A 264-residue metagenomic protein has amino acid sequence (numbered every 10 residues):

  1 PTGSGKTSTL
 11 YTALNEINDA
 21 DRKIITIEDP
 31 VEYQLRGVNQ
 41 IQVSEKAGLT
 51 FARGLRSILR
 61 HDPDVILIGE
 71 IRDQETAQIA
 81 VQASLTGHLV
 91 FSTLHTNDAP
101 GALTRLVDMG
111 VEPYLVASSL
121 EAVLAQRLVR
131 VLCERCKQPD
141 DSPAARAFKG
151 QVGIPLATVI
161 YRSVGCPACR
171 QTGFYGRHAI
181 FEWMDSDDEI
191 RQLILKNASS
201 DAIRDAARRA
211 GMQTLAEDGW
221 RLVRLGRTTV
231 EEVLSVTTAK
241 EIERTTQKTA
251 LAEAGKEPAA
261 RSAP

Functional and structural regions predicted by a protein language model:
P1-P264: Short, flexible helix-loop junctions that flank or precede catalytic/ligand sites
